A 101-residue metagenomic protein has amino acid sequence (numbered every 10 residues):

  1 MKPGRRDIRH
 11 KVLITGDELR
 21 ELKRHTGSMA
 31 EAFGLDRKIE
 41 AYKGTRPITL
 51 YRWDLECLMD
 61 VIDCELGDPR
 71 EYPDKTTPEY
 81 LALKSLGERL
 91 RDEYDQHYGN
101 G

Functional and structural regions predicted by a protein language model:
M1-G101: Positively charged, low-complexity terminal tracts and the immediately adjacent first secondary-structure elements
